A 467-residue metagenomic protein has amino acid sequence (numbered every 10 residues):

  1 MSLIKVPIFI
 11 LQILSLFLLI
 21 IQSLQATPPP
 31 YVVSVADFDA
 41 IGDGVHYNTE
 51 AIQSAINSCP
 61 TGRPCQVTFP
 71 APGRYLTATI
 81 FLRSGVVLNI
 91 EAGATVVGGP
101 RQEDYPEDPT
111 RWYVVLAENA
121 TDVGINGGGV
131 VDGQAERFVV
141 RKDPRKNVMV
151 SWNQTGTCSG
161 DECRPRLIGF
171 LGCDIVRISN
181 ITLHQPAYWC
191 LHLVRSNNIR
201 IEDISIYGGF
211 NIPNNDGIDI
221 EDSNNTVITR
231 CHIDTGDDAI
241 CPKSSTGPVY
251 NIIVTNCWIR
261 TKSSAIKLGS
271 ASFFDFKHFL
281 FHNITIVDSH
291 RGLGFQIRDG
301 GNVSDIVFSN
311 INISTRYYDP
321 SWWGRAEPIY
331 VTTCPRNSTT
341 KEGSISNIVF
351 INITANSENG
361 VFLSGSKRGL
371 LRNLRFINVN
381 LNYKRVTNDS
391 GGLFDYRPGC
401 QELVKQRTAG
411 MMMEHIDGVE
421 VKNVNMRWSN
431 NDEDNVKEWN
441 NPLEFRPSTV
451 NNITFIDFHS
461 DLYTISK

Functional and structural regions predicted by a protein language model:
S2-K467: Extracellular/periplasmic carbohydrate-active domains that bind, remodel, or depolymerize complex polysaccharides
